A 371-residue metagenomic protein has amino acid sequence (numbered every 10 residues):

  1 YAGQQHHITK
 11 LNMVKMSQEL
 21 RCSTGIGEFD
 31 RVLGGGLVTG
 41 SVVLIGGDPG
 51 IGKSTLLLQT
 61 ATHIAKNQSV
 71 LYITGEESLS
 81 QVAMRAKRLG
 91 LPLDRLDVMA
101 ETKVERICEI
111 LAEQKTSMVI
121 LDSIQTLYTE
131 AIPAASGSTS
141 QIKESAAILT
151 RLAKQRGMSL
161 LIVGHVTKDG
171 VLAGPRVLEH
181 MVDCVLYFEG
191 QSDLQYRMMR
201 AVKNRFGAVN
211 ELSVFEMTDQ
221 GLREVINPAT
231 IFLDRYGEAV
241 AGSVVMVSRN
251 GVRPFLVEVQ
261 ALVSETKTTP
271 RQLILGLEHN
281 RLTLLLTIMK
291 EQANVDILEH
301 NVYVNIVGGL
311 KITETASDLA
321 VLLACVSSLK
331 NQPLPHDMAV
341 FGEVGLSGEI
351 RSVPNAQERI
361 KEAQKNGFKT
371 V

Functional and structural regions predicted by a protein language model:
Y1-L33, V38-L44, I51-A61, K66-S69 (+5 more regions): Peripheral, non-AAA+ core regions of ATP-driven protein-machinery
D48, G75: P-loop (Walker A) phosphate-binding loop of NTP-binding proteins
V70-T74: Conserved RecA-like ASCE P-loop NTPase motor core of nucleic-acid helicases/translocases
S78: Conserved Rossmann-like nucleotide-cofactor binding loop
